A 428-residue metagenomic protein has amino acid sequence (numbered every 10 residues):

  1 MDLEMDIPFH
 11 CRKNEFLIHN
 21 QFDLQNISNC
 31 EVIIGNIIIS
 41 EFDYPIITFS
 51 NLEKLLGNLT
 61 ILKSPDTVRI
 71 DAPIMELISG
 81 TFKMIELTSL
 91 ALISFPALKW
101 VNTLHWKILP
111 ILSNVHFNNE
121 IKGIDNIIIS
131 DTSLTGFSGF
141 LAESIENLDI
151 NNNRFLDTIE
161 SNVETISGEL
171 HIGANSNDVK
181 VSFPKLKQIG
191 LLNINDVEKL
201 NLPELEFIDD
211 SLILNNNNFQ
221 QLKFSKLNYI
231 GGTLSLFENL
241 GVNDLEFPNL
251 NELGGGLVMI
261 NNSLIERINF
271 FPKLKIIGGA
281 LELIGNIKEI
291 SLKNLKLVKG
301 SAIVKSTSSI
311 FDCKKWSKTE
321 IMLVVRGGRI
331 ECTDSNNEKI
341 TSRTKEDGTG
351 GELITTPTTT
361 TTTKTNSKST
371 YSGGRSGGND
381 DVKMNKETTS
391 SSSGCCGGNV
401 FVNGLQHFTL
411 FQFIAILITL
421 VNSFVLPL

Functional and structural regions predicted by a protein language model:
M1-K13, V421-L428: N-terminal signal peptide
M1-M5, G256, T365: Intrinsically disordered, low-complexity polar segments enriched in Ser/Thr/Pro and acidic
H10-N26, I33-T48, L56-L112, H116-T135 (+9 more regions): Concave beta-strand-loop units of leucine-rich repeat
G328-V400: C-terminal low-complexity, Ser/Thr- and acidic/Pro-rich disordered "stalk" regions positioned immediately N-terminal
G397-L428: Cleavable C-terminal sorting propeptides in eukaryotic secreted/cell-surface proteins
